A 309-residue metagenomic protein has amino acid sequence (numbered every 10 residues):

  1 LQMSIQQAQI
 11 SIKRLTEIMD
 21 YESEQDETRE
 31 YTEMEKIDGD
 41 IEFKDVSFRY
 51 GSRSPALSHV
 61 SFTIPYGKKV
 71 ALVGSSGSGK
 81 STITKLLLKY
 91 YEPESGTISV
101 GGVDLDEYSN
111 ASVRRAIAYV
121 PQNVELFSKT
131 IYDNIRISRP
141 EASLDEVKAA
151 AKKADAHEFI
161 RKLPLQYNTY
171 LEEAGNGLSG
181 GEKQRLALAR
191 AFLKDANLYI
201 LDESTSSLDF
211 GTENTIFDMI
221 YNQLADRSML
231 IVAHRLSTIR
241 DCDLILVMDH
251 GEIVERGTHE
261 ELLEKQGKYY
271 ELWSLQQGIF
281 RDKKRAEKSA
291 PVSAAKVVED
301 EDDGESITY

Functional and structural regions predicted by a protein language model:
L1-I18: Cytosolic ends of transmembrane helices, especially the final helix of ABC transmembrane type-1 domains
E17, E24, R136: Conserved E/DxxT/N motif and adjacent residues on the DHp alpha2 helix of HisKA-family sensor histidine kinases
E27-T28, T32-Y309: ABC-type nucleotide-binding domain
